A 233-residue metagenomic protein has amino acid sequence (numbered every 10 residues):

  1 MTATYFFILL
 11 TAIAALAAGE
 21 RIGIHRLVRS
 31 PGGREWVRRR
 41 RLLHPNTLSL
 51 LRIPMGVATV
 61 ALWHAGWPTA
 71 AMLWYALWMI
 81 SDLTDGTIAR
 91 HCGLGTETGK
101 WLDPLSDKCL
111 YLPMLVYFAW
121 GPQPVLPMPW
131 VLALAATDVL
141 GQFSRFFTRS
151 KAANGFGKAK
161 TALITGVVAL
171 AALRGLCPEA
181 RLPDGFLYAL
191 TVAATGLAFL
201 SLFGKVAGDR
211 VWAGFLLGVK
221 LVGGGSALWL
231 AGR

Functional and structural regions predicted by a protein language model:
M1-S49, I53-M55, T69-M79, T148-R233: C-terminal membrane-associated helical module and adjoining short loops/tails
T47-A58, W74, H91-F146: Multi-pass membrane catalytic core of lipid/isoprenoid biosynthesis enzymes
V60, V116, G166-V168: Short, linear, compositionally biased motifs with a strong N-terminal bias
A61-W67: Membrane-interface transmembrane helices that cradle and orient dolichyl/undecaprenyl
L77-T84, L134-F143, G196-F199: Alpha-helical transmembrane segments and their membrane-interface exit regions
M79, L83, L105-C109, V139 (+1 more regions): Hydrophobic alpha-helical transmembrane bundles that constitute the permease/transmembrane domains of multi-pass
R90, T96, A153-G157: Loop-to-transmembrane helix entry/capping segments in MFS-fold secondary transporters and related SLC/MFSD carriers
